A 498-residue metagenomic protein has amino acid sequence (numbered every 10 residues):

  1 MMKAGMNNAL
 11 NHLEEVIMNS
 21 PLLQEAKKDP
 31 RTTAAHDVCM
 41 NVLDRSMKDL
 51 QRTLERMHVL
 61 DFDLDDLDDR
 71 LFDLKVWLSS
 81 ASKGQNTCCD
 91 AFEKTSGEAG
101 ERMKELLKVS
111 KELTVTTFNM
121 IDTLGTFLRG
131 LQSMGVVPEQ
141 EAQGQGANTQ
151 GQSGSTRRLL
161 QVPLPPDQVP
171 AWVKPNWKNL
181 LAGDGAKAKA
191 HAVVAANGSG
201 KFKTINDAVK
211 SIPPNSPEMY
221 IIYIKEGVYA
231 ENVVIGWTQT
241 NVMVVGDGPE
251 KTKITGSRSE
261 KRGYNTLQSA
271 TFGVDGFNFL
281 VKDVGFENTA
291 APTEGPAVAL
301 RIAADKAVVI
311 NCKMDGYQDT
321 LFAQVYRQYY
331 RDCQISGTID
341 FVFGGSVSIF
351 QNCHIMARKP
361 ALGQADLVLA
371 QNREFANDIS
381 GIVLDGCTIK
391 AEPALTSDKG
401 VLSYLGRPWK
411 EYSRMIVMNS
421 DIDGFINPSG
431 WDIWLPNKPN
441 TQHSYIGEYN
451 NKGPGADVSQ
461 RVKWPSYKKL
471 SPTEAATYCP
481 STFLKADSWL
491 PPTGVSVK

Functional and structural regions predicted by a protein language model:
M1-Q85: Extended, amphipathic alpha-helical segments that serve as helical scaffolds
V16-N19, T53, G84-T95, A394-L395 (+1 more regions): Extended, well-ordered alpha-helical segments in internal regulatory regions
I17-S20, Q24, L54-D61, C89-S96 (+1 more regions): Long, hydrophobic, amphipathic alpha-helical segments used as structural scaffolds
D73-L78, S82-T95, G100, S110 (+1 more regions): Alpha-helical bundle protein-protein interaction modules that mediate dimerization/oligomerization and scaffolding
K94, G100-E105, K111-K498: Sequence-level preference for short, compositionally simple segments enriched in small aliphatic or small polar residues
